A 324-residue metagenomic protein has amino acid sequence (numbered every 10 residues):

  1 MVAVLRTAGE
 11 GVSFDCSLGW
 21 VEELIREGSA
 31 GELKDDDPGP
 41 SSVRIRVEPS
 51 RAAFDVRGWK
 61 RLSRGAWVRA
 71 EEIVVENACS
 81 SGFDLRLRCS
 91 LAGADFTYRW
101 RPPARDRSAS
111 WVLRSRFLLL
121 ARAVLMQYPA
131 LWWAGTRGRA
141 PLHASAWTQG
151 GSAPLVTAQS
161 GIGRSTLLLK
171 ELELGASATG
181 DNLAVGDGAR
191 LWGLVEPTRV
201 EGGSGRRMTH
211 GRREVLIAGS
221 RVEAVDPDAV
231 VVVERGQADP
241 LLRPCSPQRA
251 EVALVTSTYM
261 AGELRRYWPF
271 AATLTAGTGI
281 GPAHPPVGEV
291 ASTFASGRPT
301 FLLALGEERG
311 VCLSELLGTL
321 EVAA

Functional and structural regions predicted by a protein language model:
M1-S160, E173-L174, A184-A324: A noncatalytic interaction/capping subdomain that flanks phosphate/NTP-handling catalytic cores
I162-R164: Conserved glycine(s) of the Walker
T166-S177: A conserved segment at the C-terminal end of the G1
